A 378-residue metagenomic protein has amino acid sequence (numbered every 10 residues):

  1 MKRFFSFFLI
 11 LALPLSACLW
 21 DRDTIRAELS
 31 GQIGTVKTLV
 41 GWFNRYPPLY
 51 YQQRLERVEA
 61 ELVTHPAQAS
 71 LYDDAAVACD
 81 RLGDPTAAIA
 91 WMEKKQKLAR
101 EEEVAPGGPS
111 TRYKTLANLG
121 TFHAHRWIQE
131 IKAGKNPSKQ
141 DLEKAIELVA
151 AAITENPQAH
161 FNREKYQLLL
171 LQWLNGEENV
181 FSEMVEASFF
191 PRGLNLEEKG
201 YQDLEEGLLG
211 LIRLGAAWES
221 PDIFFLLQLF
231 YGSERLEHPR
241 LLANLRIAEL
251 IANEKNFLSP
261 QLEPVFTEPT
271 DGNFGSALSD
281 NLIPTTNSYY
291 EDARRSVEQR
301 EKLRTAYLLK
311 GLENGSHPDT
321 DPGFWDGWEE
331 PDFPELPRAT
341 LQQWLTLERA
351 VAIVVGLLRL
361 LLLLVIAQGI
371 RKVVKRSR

Functional and structural regions predicted by a protein language model:
F4-L13: Sec-dependent N-terminal signal peptides
A17-D84, W91-V104, G108, K165-L227 (+2 more regions): N-terminal alpha-helical interaction modules that lie
A67, T111, N118, D141 (+2 more regions): Structural signature of alpha-solenoid helical repeat junctions
Y72-A75, W91, L116-F122, L148: TPR/Sel1-like alpha-solenoid repeat signature
L347-R371: Selective detector of the "anchor" transmembrane alpha-helix that sits immediately C-terminal
K375-R378: Cytoplasmic C-terminal tails of single-pass
